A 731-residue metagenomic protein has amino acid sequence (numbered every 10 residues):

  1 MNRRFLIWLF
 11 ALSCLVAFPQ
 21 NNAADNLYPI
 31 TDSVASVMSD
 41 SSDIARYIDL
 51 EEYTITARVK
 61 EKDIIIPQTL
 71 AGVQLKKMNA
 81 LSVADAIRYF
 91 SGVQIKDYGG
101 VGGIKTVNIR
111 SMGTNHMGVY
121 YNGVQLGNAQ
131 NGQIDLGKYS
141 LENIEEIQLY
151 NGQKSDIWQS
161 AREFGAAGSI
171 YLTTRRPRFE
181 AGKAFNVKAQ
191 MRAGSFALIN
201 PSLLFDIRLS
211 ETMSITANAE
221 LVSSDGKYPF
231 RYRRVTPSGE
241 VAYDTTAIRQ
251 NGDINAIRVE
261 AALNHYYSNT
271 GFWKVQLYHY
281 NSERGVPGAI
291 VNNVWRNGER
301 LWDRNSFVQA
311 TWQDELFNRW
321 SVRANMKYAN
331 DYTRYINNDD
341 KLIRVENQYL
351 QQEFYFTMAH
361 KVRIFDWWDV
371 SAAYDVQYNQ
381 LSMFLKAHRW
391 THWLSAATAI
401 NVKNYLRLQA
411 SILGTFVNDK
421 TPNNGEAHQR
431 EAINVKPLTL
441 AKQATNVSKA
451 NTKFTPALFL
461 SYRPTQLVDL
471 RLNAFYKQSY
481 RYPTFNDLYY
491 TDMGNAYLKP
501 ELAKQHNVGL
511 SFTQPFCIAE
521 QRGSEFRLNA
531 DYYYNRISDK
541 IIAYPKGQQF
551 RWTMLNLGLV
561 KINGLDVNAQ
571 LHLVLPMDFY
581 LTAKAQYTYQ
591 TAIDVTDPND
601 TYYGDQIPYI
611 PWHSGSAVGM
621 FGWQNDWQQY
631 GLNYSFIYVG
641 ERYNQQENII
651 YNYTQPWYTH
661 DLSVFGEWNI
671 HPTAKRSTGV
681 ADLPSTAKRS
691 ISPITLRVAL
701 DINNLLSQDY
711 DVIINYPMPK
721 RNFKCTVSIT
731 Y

Functional and structural regions predicted by a protein language model:
I30, A35-D43, Y47-M78: N-terminal periplasmic "start-of-domain" segments of outer-membrane beta-barrel proteins
A84-N128: Extracytoplasmic beta-strand/coil segments of soluble accessory domains associated with Gram-negative outer-membrane
L141-K188: A beta-strand signature from Gram-negative outer-membrane beta-barrel systems, especially the internal plug domain
A197-S224, V235-E283, R304-R319, M358-F365 (+3 more regions): Transmembrane beta-barrel wall of Gram-negative outer-membrane proteins
N218, D253, Y266, T398 (+5 more regions): Conserved C-terminal beta-signal and adjacent last beta-strands/turns of outer-membrane beta-barrel proteins
Y228, T246-R258, N264-R323, Y328-E353 (+2 more regions): Flexible loop and strand-edge segments within Gram-negative outer membrane beta-barrel domains
R323-T333, T465, L472-K477, R481 (+2 more regions): Membrane-embedded beta-barrel scaffold of Gram-negative outer-membrane proteins
N404, R522-R536, L555-R642, S685 (+1 more regions): Gram-negative outer-membrane beta-barrel transporters
